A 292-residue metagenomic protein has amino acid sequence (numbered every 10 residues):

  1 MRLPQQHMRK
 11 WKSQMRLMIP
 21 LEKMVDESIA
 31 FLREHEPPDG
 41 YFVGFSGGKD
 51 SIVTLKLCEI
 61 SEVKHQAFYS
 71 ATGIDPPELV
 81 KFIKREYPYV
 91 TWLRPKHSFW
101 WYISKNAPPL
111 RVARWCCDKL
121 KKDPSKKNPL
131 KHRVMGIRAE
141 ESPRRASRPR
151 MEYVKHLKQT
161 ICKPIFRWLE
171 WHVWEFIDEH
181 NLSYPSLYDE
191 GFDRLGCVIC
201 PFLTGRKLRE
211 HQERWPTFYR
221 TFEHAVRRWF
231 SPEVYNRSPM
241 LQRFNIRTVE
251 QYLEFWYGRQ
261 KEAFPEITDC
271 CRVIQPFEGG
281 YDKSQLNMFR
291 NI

Functional and structural regions predicted by a protein language model:
M1-H180: ATP-dependent adenylation/nucleotidyltransferase module used to activate substrates
E179, P185-I292: ATP/NTP-dependent adenylation/nucleotidyl-transfer catalytic domains that generate, transfer, or process NMP-activated
